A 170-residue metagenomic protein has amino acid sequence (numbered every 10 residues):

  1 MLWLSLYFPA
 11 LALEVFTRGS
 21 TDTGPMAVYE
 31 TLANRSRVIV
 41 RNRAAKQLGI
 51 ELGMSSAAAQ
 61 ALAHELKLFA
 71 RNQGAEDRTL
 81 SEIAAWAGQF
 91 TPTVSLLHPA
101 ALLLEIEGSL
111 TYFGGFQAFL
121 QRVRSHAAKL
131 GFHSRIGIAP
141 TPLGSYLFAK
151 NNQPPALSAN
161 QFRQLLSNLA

Functional and structural regions predicted by a protein language model:
M1-L103, G108-L110, G115-S125, K129 (+2 more regions): Residues that scaffold, gate, or flank divalent-cation-dependent active/transport sites
G144-Y146: Conserved redox-cofactor binding core of oxidoreductases
A149-A170: Compact, charge-rich alpha-helical regulatory domains located at protein termini
